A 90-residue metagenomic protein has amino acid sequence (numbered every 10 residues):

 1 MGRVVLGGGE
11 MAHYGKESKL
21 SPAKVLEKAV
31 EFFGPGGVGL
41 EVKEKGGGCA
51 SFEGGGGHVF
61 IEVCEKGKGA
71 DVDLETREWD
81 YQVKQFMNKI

Functional and structural regions predicted by a protein language model:
G2-V42: Terminal, regulation- and interaction-focused segments at domain boundaries
A12, V38, G46-G48, G57-V59: Residue-level marker for the onset of beta-strands and adjacent loop->beta junctions in well-ordered domains
G15, S51-E53: Mature extracytoplasmic or otherwise solvent-exposed domains
V38-K43, F52, E62-V63: Short, exposed beta-strand/loop patches in secreted or surface proteins that constitute
E44-C49, K68: Ser/Thr- and Asn-enriched, surface-exposed coil loops between beta-strands
E53-I90: Beta-strand/loop substructures that line and gate deep hydrophobic ligand-binding cavities in soluble
